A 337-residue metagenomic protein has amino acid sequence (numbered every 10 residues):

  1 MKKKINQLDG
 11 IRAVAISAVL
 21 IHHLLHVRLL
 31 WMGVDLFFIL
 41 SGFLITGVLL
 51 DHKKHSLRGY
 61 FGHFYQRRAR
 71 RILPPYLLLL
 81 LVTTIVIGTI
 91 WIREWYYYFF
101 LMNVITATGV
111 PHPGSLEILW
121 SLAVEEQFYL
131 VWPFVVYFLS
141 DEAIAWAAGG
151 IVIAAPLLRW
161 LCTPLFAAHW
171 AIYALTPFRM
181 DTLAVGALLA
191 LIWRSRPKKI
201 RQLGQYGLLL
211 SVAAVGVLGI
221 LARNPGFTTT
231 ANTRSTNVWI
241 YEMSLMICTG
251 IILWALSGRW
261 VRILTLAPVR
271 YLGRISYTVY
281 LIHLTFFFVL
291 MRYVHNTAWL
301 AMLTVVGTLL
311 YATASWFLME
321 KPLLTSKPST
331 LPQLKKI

Functional and structural regions predicted by a protein language model:
M1-L8, V14-W31, I45-F61, I85 (+5 more regions): Alpha-helical transmembrane segments in multi-pass integral membrane proteins
R28-L36, I92-Y98, I144-A147, T297-M302: Short, aromatic-rich membrane-interface segments at the entry and exit of alpha-helical transmembrane domains
D35-F38, D181: His/acidic/aromatic-lined binding-pocket segments of jelly-roll/cupin-type domains and related regulatory beta-sandwich
L36, L73, L77, L130 (+4 more regions): Hydrophobic alpha-helical transmembrane segments
G47, R70-W95: Specific transmembrane helices
E94-V110: Extracytosolic (periplasmic/ER-lumenal) interhelical loops and adjacent juxtamembrane/interface segments of multi-pass
H112-Y137: Function-critical hydrophobic alpha-helical transmembrane segments in multi-pass membrane proteins
